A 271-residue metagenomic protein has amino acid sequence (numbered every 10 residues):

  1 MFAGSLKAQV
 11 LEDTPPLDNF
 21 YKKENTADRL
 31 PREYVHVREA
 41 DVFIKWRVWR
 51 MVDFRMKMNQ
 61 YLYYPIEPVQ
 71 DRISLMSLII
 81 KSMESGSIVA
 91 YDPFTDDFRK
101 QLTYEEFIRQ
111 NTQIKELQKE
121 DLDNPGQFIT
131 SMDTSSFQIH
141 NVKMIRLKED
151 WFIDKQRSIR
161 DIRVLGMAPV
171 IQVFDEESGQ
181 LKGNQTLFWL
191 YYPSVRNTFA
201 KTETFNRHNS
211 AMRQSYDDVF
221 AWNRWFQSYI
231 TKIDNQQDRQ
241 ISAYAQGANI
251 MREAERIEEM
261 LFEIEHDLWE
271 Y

Functional and structural regions predicted by a protein language model:
G4-A8: Sec/Tat signal peptide C-region and signal peptidase I cleavage site
Q9-Q156, F174, P193-Y271: A domain-level signal for the mature, folded cores of soluble proteins
H140-V142, I162-V164, Q185-L187: Extracytoplasmic
I159, V164-K182: Extended serine/threonine-enriched, polar tracts that run as long, contiguous segments within proteins
G183-N197: Short secondary-structure subsegments characteristic of cysteine-rich extracellular domains
